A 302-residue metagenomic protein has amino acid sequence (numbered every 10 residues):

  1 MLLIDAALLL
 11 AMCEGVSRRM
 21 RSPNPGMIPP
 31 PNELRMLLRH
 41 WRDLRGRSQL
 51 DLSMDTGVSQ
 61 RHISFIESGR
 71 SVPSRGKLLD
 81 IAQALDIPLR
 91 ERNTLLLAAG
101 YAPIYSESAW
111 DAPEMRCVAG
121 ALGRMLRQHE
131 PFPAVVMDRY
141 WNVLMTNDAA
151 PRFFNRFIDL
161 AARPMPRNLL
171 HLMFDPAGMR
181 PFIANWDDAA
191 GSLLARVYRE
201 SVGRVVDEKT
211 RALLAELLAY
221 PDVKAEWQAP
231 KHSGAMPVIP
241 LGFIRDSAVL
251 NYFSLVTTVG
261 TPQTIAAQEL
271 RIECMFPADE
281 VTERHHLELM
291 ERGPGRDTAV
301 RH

Functional and structural regions predicted by a protein language model:
A7-R45: A short, Lys/Arg-rich alpha-helix, primarily the initiator
M36, G46-R47, P73-G76: Residue-level signal for the short linker/turn that defines the boundary of a DNA-recognition helix
D43, M54, Q83: Alpha-helical residues within the helix-turn-helix
G46-F65: Short alpha-helical DNA-recognition segment
R70-A82: Short, basic-rich loop-to-helix N-cap that marks the start of a DNA-contacting helix
N93-G123: Short, charged recognition helix plus adjacent turn of helix-turn-helix-like nucleic-acid-binding domains
E114-M115, G123-P131, M137, L144-R301: Hydrophobic protein-protein interaction segments
